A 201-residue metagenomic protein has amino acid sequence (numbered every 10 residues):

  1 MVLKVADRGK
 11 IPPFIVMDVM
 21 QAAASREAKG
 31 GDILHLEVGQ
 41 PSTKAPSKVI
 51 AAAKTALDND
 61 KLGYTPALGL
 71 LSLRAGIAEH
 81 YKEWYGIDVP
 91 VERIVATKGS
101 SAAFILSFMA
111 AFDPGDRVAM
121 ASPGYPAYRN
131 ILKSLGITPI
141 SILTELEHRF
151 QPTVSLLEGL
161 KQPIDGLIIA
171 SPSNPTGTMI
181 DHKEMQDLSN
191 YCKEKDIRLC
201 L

Functional and structural regions predicted by a protein language model:
V2-V5, G9-G99, L106: N-terminal small-domain helix-loop-helix segment of the aminotransferase-like
V19, L36, A53, I77 (+7 more regions): Generic structural signal for small/hydrophobic residues in well-ordered secondary structure, especially within
R26-K29, L135, E194-K195: Helix C-cap/helix->beta junction micro-motif
A110-L132: Conserved PLP-anchoring active-site segment centered on the Schiff-base-forming lysine
K133-I140: A short helix-loop-beta submotif of the ANL/AMP-binding
E145-L201: Active-site phosphate-binding strand-loop segment of PLP-dependent enzymes
